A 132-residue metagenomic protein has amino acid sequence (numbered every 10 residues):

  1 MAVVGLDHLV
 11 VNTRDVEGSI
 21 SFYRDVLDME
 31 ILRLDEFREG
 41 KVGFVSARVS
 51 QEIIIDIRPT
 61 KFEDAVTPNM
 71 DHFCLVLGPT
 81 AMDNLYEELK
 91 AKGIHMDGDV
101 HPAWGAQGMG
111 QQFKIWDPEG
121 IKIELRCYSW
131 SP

Functional and structural regions predicted by a protein language model:
A2, D35, Y86-E87, A91-P132: Vicinal oxygen chelate
V4-D7, L32, I55, D71 (+1 more regions): A short, local hydrophobic-aromatic micro-motif
G5-R14, F44-R48, D64-K90, Q111-W116: Vicinal oxygen chelate
N12-I54: Core segments of cupin and vicinal oxygen chelate
E39, D64-V66, W104-Q107: Short glycine/serine/proline-enriched coil/turn segments at secondary-structure junctions
I53-D56, E63: Conserved segment of winged-helix/HTH DNA-binding domains
I55-R58, E124: Conserved beta-strand in the GNAT
